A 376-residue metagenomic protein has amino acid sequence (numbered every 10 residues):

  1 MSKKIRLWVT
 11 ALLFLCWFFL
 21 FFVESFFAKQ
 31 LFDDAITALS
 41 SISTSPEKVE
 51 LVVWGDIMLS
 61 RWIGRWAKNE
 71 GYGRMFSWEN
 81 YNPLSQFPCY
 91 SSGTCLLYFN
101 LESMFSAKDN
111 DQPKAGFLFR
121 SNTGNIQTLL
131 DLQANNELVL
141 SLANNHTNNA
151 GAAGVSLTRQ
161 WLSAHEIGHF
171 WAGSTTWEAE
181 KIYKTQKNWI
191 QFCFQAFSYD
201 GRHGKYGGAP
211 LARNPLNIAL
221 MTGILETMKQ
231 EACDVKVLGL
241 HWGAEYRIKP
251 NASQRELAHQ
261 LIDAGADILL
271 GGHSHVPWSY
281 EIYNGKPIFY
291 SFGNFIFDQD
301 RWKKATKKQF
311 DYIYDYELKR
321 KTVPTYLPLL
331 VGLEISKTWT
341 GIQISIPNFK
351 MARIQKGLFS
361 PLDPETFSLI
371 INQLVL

Functional and structural regions predicted by a protein language model:
M1-F14: N-terminal Sec-pathway targeting helices
Q30-A38, I42-E50, G73-R74, S92 (+2 more regions): A short C-terminal boundary segment appended to hydrolase-like catalytic domains
L31-G151, T158: N-terminal catalytic scaffold of extracellular/periplasmic and nuclease hydrolases that process anionic headgroups
V53-G55, L97-E102, N136-N145, F170-G173 (+3 more regions): Active-site neighborhood of phospho(di)ester-bond hydrolases with catalytic His/Asp-centered motifs
S60-W62, F105-K108, N145-R159, W171 (+5 more regions): Active-site environment of divalent metal-dependent phosphoester hydrolases
W66-Y81, F119-R120, T185-K236, E256: Binuclear metal-dependent hydrolase catalytic cores centered on His/Asp/Glu-rich metal-binding motifs
K108-L130, D234-G265: Active-site-proximal segments of metal-dependent phosphoesterases and phosphodiesterases across multiple
N136-V139, A252-L329: Conserved beta-sheet core of the metallophosphoesterase superfamily
